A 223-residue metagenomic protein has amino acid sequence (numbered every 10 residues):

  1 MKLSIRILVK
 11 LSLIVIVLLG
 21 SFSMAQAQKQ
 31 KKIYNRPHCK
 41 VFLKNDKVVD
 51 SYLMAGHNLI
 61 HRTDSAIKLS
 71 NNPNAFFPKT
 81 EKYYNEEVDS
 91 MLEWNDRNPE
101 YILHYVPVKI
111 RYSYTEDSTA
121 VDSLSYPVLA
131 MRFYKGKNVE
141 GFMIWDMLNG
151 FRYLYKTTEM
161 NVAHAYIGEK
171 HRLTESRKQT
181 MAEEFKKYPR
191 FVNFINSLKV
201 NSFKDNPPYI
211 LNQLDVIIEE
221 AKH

Functional and structural regions predicted by a protein language model:
M1-K32: Bacterial Sec-dependent N-terminal signal peptides
L8-K10, I16-L18, L129, E140 (+3 more regions): N-terminal non-cleavable signal-anchor helices
I14, M24-Q26, L129, V162 (+1 more regions): Residue-level detector of intrinsically disordered, flexible termini and proteolytic processing junctions
L18, R172, A182, V200-N201: Short N-terminal micro-motifs specific to bacterial/archaeal maturation and metal-cluster initiation sites
M24-Y52, G56, P208, E219-H223: Sec-dependent signal peptide cleavage junction
P37, F42-K44, V49-V192: Aromatic-patch recognition
P189-H223: C-terminal partner/receptor-binding element of secreted or periplasmic proteins
